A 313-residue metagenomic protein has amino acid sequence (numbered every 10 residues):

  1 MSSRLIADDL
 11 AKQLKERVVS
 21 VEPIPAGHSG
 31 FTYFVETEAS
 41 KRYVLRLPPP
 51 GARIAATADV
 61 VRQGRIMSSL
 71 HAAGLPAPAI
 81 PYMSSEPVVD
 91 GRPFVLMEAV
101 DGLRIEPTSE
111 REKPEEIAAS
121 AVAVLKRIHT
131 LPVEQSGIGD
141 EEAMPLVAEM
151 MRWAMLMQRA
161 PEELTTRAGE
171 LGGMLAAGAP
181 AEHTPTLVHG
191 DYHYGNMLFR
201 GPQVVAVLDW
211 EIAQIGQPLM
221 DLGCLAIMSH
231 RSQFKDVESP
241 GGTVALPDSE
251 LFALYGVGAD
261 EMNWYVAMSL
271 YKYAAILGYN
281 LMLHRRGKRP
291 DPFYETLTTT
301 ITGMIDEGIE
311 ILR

Functional and structural regions predicted by a protein language model:
M1-E16: Juxta-kinase regulatory segment immediately upstream of eukaryotic protein kinase catalytic domains
E22-E170, M174-T184: ATP-binding pocket architecture of kinase catalytic cores
P185-L187, V205: Conserved protein kinase catalytic-loop anchor
L187-H189, Y194: Catalytic-loop of the protein kinase fold
L208-A213: Activation of the activation-loop gatekeeper triad in protein kinase-fold domains
L222-V257, S269-G287: Active-site activation/catalytic loop segments of kinase-like enzymes and analogous catalytic loops in related
I276-R313: Helical subdomain adjoining the active site within ATP-dependent kinase catalytic cores
